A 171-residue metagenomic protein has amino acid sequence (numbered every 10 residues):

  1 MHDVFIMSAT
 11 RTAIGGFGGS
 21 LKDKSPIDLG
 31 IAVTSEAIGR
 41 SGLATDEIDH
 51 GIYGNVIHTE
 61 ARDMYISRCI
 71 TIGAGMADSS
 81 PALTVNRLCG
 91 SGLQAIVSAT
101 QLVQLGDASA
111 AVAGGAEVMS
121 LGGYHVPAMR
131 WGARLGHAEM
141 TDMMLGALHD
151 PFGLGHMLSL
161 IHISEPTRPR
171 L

Functional and structural regions predicted by a protein language model:
M1-K24, E36: Condensing-enzyme catalytic core mediating Claisen C-C bond formation in acyl metabolism
T10-A13, G54-H58, R87-S91, G115-H125: Acidic, glycine-rich active-site loops and adjacent beta-strand->loop/helix elements that engage anionic groups
L21-G39, H137: Short catalytic helix/loop segments, enriched in acidic residues and glycine and frequently bearing histidine
K24, N55-A110, M140, L148-M157: Conserved catalytic cysteine-centered active-site region of acyl-thioester-dependent Claisen-condensing enzymes
A37-E47, R168: Phosphate/pyrophosphate-binding loops at sites that engage ATP/ADP/AMP, CoA/4′-phosphopantetheine, polyphosphate
A110-L160: Flexible glycine-/small-residue-enriched beta->alpha junction loops that bind anionic phosphate/pyrophosphate groups
H162, P166-L171: Single conserved hydrophobic/aromatic residue that forms the stacking wall/gate of nucleotide- or nucleobase-binding
